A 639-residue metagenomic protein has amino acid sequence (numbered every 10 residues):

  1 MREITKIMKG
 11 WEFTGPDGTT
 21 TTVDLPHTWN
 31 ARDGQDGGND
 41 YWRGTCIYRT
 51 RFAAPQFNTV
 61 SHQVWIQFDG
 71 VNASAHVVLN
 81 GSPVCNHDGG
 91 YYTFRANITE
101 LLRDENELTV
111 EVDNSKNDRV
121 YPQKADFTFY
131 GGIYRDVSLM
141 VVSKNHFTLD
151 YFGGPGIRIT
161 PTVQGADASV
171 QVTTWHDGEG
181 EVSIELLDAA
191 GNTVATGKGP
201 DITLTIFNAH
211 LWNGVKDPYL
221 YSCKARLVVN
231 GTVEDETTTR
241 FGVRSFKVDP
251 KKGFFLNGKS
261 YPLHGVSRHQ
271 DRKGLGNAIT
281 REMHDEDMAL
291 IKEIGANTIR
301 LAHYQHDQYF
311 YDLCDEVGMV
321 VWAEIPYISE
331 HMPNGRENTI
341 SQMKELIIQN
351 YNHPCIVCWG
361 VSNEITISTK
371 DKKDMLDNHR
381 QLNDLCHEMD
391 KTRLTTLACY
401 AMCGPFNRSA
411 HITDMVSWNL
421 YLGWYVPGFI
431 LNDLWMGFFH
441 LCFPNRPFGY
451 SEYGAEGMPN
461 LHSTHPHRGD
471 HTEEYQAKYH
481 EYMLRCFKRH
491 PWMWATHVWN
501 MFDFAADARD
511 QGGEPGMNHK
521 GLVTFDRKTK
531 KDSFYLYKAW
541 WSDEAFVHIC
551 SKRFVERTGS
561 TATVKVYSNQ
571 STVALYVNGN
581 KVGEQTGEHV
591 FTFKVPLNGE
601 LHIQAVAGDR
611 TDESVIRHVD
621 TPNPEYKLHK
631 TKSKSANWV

Functional and structural regions predicted by a protein language model:
M1-Q305, Y311-L313, V317-V321, Q342-E345 (+7 more regions): Secreted/periplasmic carbohydrate-active enzymes, especially glycoside hydrolases
Q171-T173, M288-I291, T298-W540, E544-T563 (+2 more regions): Substrate-binding/catalytic cleft of secreted carbohydrate-active enzymes, primarily glycoside hydrolases
